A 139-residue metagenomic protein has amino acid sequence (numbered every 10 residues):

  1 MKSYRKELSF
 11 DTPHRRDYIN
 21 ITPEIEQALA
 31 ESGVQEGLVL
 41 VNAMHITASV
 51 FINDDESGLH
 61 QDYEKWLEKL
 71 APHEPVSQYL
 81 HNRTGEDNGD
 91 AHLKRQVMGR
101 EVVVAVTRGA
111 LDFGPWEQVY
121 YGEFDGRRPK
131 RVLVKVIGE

Functional and structural regions predicted by a protein language model:
M1-E139: Active-site histidine-anchored catalytic micro-motif
